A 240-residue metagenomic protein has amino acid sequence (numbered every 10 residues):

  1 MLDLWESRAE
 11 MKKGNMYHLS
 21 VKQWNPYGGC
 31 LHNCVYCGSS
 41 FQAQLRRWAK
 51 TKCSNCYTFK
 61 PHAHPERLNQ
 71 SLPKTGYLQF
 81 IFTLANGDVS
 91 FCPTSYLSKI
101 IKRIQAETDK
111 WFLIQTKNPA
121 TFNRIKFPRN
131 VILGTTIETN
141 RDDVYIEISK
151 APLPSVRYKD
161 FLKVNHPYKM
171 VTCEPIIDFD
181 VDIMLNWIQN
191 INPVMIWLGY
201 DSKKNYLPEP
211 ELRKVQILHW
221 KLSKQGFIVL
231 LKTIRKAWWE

Functional and structural regions predicted by a protein language model:
M1, S20, Q44, P193 (+2 more regions): Acidic, low-complexity intrinsically disordered regions
M1-F80: N-terminal [4Fe-4S]-dependent radical SAM core
W5, W24, W48, W111 (+4 more regions): A residue-identity detector for tryptophan
H62-Q225: Conserved AdoMet/S-adenosylmethionine-binding subsite of the radical SAM
T116, P175, F227-E240: Acidic carboxylate-rich catalytic motifs and surrounding loops in phosphoryl-/glycosyl-chemistry enzymes
